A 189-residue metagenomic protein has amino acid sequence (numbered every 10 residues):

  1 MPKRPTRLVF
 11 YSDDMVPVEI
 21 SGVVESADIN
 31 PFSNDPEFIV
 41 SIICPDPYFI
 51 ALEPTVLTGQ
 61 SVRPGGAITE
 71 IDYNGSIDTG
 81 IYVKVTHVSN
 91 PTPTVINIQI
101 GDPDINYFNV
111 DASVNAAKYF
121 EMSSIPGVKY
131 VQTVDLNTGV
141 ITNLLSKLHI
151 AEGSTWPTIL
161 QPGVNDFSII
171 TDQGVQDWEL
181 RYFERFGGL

Functional and structural regions predicted by a protein language model:
P2-Y48: Short beta-strand and beta-hairpin "edge-sheet" elements
L52-L189: Intrinsically disordered, low-complexity segments enriched in serine, threonine, and glycine
